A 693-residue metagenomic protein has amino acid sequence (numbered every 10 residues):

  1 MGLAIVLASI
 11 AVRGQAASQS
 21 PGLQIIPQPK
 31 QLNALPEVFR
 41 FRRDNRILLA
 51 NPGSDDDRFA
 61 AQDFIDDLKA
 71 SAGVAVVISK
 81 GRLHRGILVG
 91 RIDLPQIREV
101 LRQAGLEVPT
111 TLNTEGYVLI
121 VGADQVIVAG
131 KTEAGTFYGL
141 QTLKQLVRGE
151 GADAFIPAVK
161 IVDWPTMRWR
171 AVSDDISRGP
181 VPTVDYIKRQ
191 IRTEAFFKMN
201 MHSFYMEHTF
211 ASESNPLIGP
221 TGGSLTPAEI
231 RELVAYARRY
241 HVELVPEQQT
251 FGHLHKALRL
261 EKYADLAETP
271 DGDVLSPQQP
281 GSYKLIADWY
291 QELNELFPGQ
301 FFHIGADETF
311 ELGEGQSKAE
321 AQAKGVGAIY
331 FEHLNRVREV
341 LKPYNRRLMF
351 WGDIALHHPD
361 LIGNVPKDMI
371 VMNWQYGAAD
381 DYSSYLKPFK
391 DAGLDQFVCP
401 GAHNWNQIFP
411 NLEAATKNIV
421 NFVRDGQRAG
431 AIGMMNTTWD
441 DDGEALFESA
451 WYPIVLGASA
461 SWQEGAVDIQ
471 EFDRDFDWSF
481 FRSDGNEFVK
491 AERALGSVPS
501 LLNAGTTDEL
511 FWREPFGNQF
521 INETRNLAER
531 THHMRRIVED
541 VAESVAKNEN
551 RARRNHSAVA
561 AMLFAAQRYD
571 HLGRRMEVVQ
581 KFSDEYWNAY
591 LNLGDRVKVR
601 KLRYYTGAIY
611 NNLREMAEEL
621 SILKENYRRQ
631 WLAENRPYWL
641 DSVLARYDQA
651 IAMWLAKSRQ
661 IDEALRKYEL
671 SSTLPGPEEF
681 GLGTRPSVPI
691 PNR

Functional and structural regions predicted by a protein language model:
M1-S9: Bacterial N-terminal signal peptides
G14-M167, N421, E444: Contiguous, structured surface segment used for ligand recognition
I25-P27, N33-A34, F41, L112 (+7 more regions): Substrate-binding groove of N-acetylhexosamine-processing glycoside hydrolases
P52-G53, R178, G377: A generic structural motif
D67, G105-K342, M349, V398-P400 (+2 more regions): Feature activates predominantly on carbohydrate-active enzymes
R91, M206, T438: Short secondary-structure boundary segments
I92-L94, T250-F251, E308-E311, I354-H357: Short, internal active-site loops enriched in acidic
